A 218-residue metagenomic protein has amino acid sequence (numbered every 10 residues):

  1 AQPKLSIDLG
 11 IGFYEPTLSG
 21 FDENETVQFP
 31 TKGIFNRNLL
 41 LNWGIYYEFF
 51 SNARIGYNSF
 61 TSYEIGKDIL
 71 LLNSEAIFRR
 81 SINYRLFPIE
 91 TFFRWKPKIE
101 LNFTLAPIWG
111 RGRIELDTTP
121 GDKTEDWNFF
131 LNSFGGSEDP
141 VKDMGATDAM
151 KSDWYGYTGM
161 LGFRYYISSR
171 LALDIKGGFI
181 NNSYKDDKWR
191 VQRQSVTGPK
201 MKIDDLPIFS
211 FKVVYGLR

Functional and structural regions predicted by a protein language model:
A1-N58, V214-R218: Short glycine/proline- and aromatic-enriched beta-strand/turn motifs that initiate or cap beta-hairpins
P16-D22, E64-L70, G112-T118, S183-Q192: Outer-membrane beta-barrel proteins
F21-F29, T118-G145, K188-K200: Solvent-exposed, glycine/polar-rich loop segments of beta-barrel outer-membrane systems
E23-G33, K67-R79, E90, D143-A149 (+2 more regions): Extracellular loop and loop/strand-boundary signature of outer-membrane beta-barrel proteins
T31-L39, F78-Y84, W95, T147-G156 (+1 more regions): Short sequence motifs at beta-strands and strand-loop junctions characteristic of Gram-negative outer-membrane
G44-G136, D204-R218: Gram-negative (and chloroplast) outer-membrane scaffold detector with strong preference for beta-barrel transmembrane
P120-D122, K142, A149-Y155, M160-F163: Conserved binding-pocket/active-site segment within a compact domain
Y157-R218: Predominantly the C-terminal beta-signal and adjacent terminal strand-loop region of outer-membrane beta-barrel
